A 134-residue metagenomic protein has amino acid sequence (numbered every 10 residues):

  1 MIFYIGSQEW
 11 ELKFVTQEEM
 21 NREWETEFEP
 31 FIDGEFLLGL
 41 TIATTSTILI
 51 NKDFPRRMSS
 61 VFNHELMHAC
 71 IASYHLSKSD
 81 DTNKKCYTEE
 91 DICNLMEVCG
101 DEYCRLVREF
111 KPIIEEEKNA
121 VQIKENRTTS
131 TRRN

Functional and structural regions predicted by a protein language model:
M1-M58, A72-S73, C86-E89, V98: Active-site scaffold of zinc-dependent metalloenzymes
N51-D53, H64, K124-N126: Compositionally biased, intrinsically disordered low-complexity segments
S60-A72: Active-site recognition of the HExxH zinc-binding catalytic motif
Y74-K78: Active-site catalytic pocket residues across diverse enzymes, especially alpha/beta-hydrolases
D80-V121: Post-HExxH zinc-binding segment in Zn-dependent metallohydrolases
K118-N134: Glycine- and charge-rich intrinsically disordered segments
